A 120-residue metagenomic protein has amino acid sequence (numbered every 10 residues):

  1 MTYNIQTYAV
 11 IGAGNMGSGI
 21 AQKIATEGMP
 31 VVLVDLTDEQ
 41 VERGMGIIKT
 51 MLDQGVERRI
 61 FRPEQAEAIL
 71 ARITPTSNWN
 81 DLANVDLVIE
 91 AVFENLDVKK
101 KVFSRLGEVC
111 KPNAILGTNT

Functional and structural regions predicted by a protein language model:
M1-Q54, T74, V109: NAD(P)+-binding Rossmann beta1-loop-alpha1 motif at the extreme N-terminus of oxidoreductases
L36-R43, Q54-L116: Rossmann-like NAD(P)-binding element
T118-T120: N-terminal Rossmann-like NAD(P) cofactor-binding subdomain of oxidoreductases, focused on the glycine-rich
